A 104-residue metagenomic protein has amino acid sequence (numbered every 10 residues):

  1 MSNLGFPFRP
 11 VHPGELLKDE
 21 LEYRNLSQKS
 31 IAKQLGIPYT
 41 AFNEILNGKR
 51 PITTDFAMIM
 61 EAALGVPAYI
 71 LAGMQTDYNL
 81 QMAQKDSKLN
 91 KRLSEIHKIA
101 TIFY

Functional and structural regions predicted by a protein language model:
S2-L26: A short, Lys/Arg-rich alpha-helix, primarily the initiator
L21, A32, E61: The alpha-helix within a helix-turn-helix
L26-E44: Short alpha-helical DNA-recognition segment
G36, N47, T76: Residue-level detection of the helix-turn-helix DNA-binding "recognition helix"
K49-A62: Short, basic-rich loop-to-helix N-cap that marks the start of a DNA-contacting helix
A72-Y104: Short, charged recognition helix plus adjacent turn of helix-turn-helix-like nucleic-acid-binding domains
